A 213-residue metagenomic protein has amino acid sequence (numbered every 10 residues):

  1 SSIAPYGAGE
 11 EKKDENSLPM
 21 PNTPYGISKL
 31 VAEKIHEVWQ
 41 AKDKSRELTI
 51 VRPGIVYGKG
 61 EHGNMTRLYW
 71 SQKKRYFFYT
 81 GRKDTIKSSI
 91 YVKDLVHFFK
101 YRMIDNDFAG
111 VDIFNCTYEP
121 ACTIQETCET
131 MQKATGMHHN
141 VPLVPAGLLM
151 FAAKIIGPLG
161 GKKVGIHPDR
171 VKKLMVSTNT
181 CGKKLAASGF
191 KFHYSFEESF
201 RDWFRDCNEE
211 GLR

Functional and structural regions predicted by a protein language model:
Y6, T23, R46-R67: Flexible, glycine-rich beta-alpha linker
A8, M20-T49: Active-site Tyr-X1-5-Lys
S17, N22-E33, I55-G58, T85-I90 (+2 more regions): Short-chain dehydrogenase/reductase
E61-R67, G81-I104, V111-N115: Substrate-positioning beta->alpha
Y69-T80, M137, K162: A short C-terminal helix-loop "cap" of Rossmann-like NAD(P)-dependent dehydrogenase/epimerase domains
V92, E129, A153-K191: Conserved C-terminal active-site "lid" loop/helix of NAD(P)H-dependent oxidoreductases that clamps the redox cofactor
R102-I166, R201-R213: Mid/C-terminal beta-alpha module of Rossmann-like enzyme folds, strongest in SDR-family dehydrogenases/epimerases
T180-A187, K191-R213: Amphipathic terminal alpha-helices
